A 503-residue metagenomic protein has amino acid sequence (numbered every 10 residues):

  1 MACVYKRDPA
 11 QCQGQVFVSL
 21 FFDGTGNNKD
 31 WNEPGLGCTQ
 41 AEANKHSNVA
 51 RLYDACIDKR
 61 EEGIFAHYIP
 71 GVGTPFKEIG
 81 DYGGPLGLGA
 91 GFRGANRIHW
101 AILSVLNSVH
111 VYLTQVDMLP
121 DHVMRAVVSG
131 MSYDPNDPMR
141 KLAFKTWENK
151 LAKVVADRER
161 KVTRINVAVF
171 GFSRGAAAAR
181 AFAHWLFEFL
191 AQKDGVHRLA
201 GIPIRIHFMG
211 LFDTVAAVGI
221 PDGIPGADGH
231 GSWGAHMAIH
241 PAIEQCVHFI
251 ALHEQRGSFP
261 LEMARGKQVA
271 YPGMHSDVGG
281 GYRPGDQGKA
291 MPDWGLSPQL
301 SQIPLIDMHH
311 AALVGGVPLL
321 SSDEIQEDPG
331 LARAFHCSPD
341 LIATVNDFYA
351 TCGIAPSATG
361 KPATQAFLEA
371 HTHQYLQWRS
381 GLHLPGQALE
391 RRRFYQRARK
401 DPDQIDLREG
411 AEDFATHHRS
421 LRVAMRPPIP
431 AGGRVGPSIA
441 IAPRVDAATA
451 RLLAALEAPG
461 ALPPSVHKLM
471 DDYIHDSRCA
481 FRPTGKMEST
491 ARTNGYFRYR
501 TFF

Functional and structural regions predicted by a protein language model:
M1-F503: Active-site- or binding-pocket-proximal scaffold segments within functional domains
